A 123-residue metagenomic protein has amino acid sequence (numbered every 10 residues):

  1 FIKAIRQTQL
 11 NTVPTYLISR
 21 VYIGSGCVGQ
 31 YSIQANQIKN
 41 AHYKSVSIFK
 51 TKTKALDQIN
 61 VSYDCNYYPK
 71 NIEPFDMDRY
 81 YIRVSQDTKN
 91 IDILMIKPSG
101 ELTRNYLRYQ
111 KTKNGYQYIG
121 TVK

Functional and structural regions predicted by a protein language model:
I2-N11, R20-G24, G29, K44-K111 (+1 more regions): Short aromatic loop motif centered on NTY/YTY
S19-R20, Q34: Mature extracytoplasmic/lumenal regions of exported proteins
V28-N36: Internal, well-ordered interaction modules that form the hydrophobic cores of assembly/scaffold domains in eukaryotic
N36-I38, R104: N-terminal, helix-rich and Lys/Arg-enriched segments in bacterial and organellar proteins
Y116-Y118: Long, contiguous alpha-helical scaffold regions
